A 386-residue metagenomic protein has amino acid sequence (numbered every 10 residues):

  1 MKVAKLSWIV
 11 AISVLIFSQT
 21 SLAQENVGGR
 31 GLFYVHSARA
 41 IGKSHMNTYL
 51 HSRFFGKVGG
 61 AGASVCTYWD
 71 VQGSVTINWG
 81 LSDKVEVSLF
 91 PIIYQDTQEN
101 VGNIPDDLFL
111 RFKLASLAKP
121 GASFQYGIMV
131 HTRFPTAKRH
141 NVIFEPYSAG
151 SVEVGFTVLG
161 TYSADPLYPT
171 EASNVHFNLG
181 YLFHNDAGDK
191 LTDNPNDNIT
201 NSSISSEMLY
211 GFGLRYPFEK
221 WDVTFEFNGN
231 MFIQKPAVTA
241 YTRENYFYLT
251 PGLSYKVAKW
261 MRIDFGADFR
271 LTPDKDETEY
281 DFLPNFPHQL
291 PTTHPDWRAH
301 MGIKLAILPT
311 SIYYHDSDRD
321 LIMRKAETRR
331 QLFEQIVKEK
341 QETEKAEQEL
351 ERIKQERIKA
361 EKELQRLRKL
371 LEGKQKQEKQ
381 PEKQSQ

Functional and structural regions predicted by a protein language model:
M1-I9: Bacterial N-terminal signal peptides that target proteins for export
V10-A11, S21: Cleavable N-terminal signal peptides
F17-A23: Sec/Tat signal peptide C-region and signal peptidase I cleavage site
A23-K138, S148-P169, L182, N198-T200 (+7 more regions): Transmembrane beta-barrel domains of Gram-negative outer membranes and organellar outer membranes
P166-N194: Hydrophobic, aromatic-enriched interface-forming segments
T224-E226, M261-D268: Conserved active-site loop/cleft motifs that coordinate metal ions or position small ligands
I307-L321: Long, amphipathic alpha-helical segments that form or neighbor coiled-coils/leucine zippers used for dimerization
M323-E339: Short, cationic low-complexity segments
